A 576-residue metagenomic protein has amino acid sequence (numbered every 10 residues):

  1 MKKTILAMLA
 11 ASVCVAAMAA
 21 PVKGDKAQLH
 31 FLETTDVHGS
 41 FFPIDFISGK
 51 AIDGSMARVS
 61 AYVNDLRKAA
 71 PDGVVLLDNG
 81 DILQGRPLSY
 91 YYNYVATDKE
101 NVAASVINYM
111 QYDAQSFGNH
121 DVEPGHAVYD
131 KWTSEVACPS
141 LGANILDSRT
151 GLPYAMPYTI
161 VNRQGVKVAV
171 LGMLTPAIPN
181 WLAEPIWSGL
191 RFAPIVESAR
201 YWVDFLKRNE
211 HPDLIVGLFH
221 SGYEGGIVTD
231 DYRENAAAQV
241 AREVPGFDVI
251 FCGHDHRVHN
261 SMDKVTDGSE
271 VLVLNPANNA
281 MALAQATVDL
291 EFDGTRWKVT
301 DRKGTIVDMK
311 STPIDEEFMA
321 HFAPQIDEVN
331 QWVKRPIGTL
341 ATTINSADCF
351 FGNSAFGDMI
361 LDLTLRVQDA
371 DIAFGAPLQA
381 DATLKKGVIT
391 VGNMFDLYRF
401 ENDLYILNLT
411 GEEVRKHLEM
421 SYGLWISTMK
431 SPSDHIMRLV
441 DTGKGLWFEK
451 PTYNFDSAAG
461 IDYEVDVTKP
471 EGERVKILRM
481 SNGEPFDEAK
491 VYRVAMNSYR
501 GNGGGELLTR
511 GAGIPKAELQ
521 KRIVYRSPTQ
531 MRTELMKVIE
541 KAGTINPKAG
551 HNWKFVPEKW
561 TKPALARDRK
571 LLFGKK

Functional and structural regions predicted by a protein language model:
M1-T4: Positively charged n-region of N-terminal signal peptides that target proteins for export
A7-A16: Bacterial N-terminal signal peptides
A20-T312, H321, F351-L363, A373 (+1 more regions): Acidic, metal/ion-coordinating pockets
V22-H30, T34, S40-G49, D53-K68 (+5 more regions): Catalytic centers of hydrolytic enzymes
